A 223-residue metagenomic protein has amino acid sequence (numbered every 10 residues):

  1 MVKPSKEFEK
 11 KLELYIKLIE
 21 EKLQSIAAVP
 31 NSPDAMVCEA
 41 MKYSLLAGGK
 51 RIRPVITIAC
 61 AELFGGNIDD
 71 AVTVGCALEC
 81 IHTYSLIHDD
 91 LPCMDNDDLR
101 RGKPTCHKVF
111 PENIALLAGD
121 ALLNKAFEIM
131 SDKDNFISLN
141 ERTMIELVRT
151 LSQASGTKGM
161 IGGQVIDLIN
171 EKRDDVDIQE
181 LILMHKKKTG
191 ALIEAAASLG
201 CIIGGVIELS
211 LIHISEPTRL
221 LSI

Functional and structural regions predicted by a protein language model:
M1-I81, I87, M94-D95, R100-K108 (+1 more regions): Conserved N-terminal diphosphate/IPP-binding helix and adjacent helical/loop segment of trans-prenyltransferase domains
I56, A126, G163: Residue-level signal for inorganic ion chemistry
N96-L122, D174-A191, L211: Divalent-cation-assisted or electrostatically stabilized phosphate/pyrophosphate-binding catalytic cores
A121-F136, L151-T157, I193-C201: Histidine- and acidic-residue-rich, metal-dependent catalytic cores
I129-L147, E171-Q179, L199-L211: Inter-helical turn/loop segments and adjacent helix faces that build the functional surface of alpha-helical bundle
E146-I166: Conserved ATP-utilizing enzyme core subdomain
I212-I223: Single conserved hydrophobic/aromatic residue that forms the stacking wall/gate of nucleotide- or nucleobase-binding
